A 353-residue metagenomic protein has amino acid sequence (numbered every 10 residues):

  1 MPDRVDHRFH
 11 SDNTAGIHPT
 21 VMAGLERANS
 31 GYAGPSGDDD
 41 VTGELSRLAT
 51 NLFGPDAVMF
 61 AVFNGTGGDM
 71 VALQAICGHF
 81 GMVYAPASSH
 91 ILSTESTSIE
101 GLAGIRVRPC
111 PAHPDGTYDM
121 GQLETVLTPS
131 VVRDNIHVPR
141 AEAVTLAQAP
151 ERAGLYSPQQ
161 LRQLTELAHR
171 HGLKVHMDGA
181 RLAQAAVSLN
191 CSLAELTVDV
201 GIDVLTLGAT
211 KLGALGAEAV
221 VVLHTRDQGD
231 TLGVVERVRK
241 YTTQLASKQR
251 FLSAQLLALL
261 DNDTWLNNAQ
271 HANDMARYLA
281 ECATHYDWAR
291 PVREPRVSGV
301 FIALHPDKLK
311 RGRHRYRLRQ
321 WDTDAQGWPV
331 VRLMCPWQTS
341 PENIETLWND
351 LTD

Functional and structural regions predicted by a protein language model:
R8-S11, M59-F63, A85-P86, L146 (+5 more regions): General beta-strand structural signal in soluble alpha/beta enzymes
H18-G65, A87-S88, L92-S93, S98: Conserved N-terminal alpha-helix of the aminotransferase class I/II PLP-enzyme fold
A75-S93, E124: Conserved PLP-anchoring active-site segment centered on the Schiff-base-forming lysine
H79-F80, R277, E281-D353: Conserved C-terminal alpha-helix-loop-beta "cap" of PLP-dependent enzymes that closes/shapes the active-site mouth
A103-A149, L155-Q163: PLP-dependent aminotransferase-class I/II
R140-A147, L155, A194-G299: Active-site C-terminal subdomain of aminotransferase-like
Y156-V187: Catalytic PLP-binding core of fold-type I/II PLP enzymes
